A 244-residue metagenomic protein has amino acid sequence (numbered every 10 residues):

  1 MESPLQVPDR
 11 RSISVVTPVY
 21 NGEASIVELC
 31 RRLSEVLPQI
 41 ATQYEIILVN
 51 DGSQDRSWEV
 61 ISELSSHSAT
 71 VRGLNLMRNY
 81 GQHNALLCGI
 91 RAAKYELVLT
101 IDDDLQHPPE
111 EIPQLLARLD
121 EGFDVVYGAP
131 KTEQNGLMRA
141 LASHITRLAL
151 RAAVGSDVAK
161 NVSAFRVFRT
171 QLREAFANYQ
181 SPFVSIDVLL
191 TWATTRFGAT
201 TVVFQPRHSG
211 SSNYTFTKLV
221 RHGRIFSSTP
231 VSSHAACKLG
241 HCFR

Functional and structural regions predicted by a protein language model:
M1-D9, S185-R244: Hydrophobic helical membrane-anchoring modules
M1-L137, A149: Structured catalytic core of nucleotide-sugar glycosyltransferases
R11-I13, S163, T195: Change "...and in nucleic-acid phosphodiester-cleaving endonucleases..." to "...and in nucleic-acid processing enzymes
Y20-E23, S68, Q180, T194 (+1 more regions): Residues at alpha-helix boundaries and short interhelical turns
P38, S66, L150-V154, T195 (+1 more regions): Non-catalytic alpha-helical coupling and interface elements of nucleotide-dependent molecular machines and regulators
R72-R78, Q82-A92, L97, Q106-V188 (+2 more regions): Acceptor/aglycone-binding surface of glycosyltransferases and processive sugar-polymer synthases
